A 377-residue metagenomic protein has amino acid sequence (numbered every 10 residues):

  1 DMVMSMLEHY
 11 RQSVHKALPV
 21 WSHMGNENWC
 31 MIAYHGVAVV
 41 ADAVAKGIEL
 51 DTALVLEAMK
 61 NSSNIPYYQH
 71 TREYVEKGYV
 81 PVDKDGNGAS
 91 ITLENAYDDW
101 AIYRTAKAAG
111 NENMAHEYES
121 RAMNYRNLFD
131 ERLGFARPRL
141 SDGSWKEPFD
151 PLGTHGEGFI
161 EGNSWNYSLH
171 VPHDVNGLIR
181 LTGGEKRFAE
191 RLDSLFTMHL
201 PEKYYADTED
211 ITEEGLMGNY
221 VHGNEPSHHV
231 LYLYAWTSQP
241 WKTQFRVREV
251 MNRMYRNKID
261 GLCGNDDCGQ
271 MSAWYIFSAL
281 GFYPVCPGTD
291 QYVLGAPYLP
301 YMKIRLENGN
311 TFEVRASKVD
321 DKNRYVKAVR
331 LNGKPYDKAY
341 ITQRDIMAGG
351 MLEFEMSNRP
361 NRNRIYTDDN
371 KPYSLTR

Functional and structural regions predicted by a protein language model:
D1-H23, L200-E202, A206: Active-site-surrounding "flap" and adjacent substrate/cofactor-binding loops of secreted or lumenal enzymes, prototyped
G25-C30: Membrane helical hairpin/interfacial module
A33, V37, V44-M123, N127-E313 (+3 more regions): Active-site core of glycosidic bond-cleaving carbohydrate-active enzymes
E307, L331-K334: Short strand-turn-strand beta-turns centered on an Asx-Gly dipeptide
S317, K334, S357: Surface loops and adjacent helix of pleckstrin homology
K322-L331: Beta-strand-rich binding/interaction modules
D337-T342: Short, solvent-exposed S/T- and G/P-enriched segments that are highly enriched in secreted/extracellular and lumenal
Q343-R377: C-terminal beta-strand-rich structural cap/linker in extracellular carbohydrate-active enzymes
